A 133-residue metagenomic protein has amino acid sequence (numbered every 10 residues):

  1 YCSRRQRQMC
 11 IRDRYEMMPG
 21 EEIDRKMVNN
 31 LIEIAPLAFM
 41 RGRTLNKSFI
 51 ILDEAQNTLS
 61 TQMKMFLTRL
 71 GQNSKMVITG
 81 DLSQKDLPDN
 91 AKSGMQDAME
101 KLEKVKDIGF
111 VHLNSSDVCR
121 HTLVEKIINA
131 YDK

Functional and structural regions predicted by a protein language model:
Y1-I11: Single conserved hydrophobic/aromatic residue that forms the stacking wall/gate of nucleotide- or nucleobase-binding
R4, M27, Q56, P88-K92 (+1 more regions): Conserved phosphate/pyrophosphate-binding and hydrolysis machinery centered on Walker-type P-loop NTPases, extending
R12-L31: Conserved P-loop NTPase mechanochemical-coupling segment
N30, M40-G42, S74, Q84 (+3 more regions): C-terminal regulatory/interaction module of P-loop NTP-utilizing enzymes
N30-I51, Q56-M65: Conserved RecA-like ASCE ATPase "motif II neighborhood" in helicase/translocase motors
A38, T79-S83, S116: A short beta-strand-to-loop transition that corresponds to the Sensor-1 phosphate-sensing loop of AAA+ P-loop ATPases
K47-F49, T58, Q62-D97: Conserved P-loop NTPase nucleotide-binding/switch module
A98-K133: Conserved coupling/interface region of RecA-like P-loop/ASCE motor cores
